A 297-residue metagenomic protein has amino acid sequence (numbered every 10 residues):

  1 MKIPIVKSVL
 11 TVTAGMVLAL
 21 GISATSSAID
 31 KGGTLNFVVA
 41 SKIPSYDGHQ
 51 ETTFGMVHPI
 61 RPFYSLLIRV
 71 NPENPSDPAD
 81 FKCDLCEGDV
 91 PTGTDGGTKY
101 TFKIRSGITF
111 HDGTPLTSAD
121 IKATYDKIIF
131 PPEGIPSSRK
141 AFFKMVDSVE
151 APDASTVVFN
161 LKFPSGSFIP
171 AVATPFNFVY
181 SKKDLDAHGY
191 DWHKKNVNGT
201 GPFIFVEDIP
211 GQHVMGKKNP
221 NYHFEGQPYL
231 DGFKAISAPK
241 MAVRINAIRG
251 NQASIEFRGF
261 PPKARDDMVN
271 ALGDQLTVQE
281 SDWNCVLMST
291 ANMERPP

Functional and structural regions predicted by a protein language model:
T11-G21: Bacterial N-terminal signal peptides
G32-S41, K99-F102, I121-Y125, V157-F159 (+4 more regions): Short, well-ordered beta-strand elements
N36, T117-T124, A154-N160, G201-P202 (+3 more regions): Alpha-helical secondary-structure segments
V38-T94, D126, N198: N-terminal lobe/hinge region of extracytoplasmic solute-binding protein
I68-S76, A173-P228, G232: Gly/Pro-rich hinge or "lid" segments in bacterial periplasmic/extracellular proteins
G88-G134, V158-N160, R244-A247, P297: Aromatic- and charge-enriched surface segment that lines or borders ligand/interaction sites
K103, S138-L185: Surface-exposed binding/hinge segments that line and control ligand-binding clefts or catalytic entry sites
P131, S148-V149, V206-K217, K234-P296: Extracellular/periplasmic solute-recognition and catalytic clefts
